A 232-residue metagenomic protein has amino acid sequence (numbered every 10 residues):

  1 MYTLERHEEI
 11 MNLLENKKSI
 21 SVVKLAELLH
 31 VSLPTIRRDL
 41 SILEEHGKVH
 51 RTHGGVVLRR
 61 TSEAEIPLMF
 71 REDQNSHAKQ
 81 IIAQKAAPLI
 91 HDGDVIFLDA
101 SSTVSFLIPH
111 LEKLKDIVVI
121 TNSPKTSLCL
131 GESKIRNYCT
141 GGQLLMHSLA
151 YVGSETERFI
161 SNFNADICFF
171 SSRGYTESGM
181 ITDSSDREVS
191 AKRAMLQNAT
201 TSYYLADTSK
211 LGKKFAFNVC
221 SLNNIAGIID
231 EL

Functional and structural regions predicted by a protein language model:
Y2-E5, E9, E15-K24, L28 (+3 more regions): HTH-adjacent hinge/linker in prokaryotic transcriptional regulators
Y2-E5, N12, S19-V22, H30 (+2 more regions): Conserved phosphate- and dinucleotide-binding cores of soluble alpha/beta proteins, encompassing both enzyme active
G93, L114-D116, A199, I225: A general structural motif
S102, P124-K125: Alpha-helix/helix-capping structural signal
S105: Glycine-rich SAM-binding Motif I of class I
